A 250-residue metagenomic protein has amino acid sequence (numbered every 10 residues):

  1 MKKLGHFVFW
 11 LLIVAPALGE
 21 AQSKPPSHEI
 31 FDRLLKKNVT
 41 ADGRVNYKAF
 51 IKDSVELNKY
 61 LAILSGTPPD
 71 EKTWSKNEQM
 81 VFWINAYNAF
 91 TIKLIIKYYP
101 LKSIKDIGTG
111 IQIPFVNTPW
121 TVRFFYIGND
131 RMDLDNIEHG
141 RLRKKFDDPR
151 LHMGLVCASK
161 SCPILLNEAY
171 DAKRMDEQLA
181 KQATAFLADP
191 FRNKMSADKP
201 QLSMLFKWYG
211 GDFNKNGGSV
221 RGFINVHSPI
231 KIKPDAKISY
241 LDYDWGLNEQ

Functional and structural regions predicted by a protein language model:
M1-K24: Bacterial Sec-dependent N-terminal signal peptides
S23-Q250: Interaction/scaffold regions that mediate signaling and macromolecular assembly across diverse proteins
